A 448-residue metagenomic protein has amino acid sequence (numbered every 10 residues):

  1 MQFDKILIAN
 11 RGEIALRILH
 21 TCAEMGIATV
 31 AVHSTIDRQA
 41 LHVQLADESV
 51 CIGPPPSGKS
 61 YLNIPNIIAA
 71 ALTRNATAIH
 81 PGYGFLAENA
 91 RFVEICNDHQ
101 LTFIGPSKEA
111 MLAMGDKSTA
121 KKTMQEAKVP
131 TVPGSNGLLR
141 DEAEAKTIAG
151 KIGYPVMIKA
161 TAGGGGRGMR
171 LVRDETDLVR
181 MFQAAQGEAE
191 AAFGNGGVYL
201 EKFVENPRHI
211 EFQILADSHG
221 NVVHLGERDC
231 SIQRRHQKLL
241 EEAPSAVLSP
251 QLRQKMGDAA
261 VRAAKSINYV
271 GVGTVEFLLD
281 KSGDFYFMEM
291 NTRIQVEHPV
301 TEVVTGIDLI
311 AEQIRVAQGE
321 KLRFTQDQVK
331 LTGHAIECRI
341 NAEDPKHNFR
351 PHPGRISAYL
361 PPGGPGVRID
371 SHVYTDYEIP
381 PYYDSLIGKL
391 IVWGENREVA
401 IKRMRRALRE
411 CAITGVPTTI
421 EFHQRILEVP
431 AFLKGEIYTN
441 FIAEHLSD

Functional and structural regions predicted by a protein language model:
M1-E126, L139-T147, V399: ATP-binding N-terminal substructure of ATP-dependent carboxylate-amine bond-forming enzymes
Q2, L7-R17, T21-I27, S49 (+8 more regions): ATP-dependent carboxylate activation and anion-phosphoryl transfer catalytic cores that bind Mg-ATP to form
M111-M114, M124, M157, M169 (+1 more regions): Methionine-biased hydrophobic packing positions in alpha-helices, especially within tandem helical repeat solenoids
G134-S135: Conserved beta3 strand of the protein kinase N-lobe
I148-M157: Acidic/histidine-enriched active-site and ligand-binding environments that engage anionic O-linkages
